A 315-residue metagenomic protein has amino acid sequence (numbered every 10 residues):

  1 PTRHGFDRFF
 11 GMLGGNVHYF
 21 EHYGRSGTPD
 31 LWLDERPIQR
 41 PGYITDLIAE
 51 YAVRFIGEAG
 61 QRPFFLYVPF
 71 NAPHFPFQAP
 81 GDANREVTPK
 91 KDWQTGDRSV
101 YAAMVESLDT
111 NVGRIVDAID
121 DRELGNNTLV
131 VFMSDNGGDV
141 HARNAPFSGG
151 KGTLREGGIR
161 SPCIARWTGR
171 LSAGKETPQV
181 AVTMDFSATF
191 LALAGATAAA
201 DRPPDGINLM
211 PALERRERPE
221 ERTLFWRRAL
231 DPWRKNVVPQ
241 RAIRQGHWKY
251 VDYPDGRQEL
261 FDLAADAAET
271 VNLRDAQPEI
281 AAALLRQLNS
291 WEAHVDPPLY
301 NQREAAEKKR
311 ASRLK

Functional and structural regions predicted by a protein language model:
P1-F64, F70-A79, T88-W93: Formylglycine-dependent
P1-G5, P76-G81, D117-R170, V182: Histidine-centered active-site microenvironments of extracellular/periplasmic hydrolases and transferases
G5-D7, G60-L66, L124-V130, R160 (+2 more regions): Loop/turn elements at helix/coil->beta-strand transitions in domains of secreted/extracellular proteins
D7-R8, M12-N16, G138-R143, S148-E156 (+6 more regions): C-terminal cap/loop subdomain of S1 sulfatases and analogous C-terminal strand-loop tails that border
D30, A52, F65-V68, F190 (+2 more regions): A short aromatic-rich beta-strand->coil structural motif
L33-P37, W93-R98, F132, R143-S148 (+3 more regions): Flexible glycine/proline-enriched surface loops and loop-helix/loop-strand junctions
A49-A59, R85-N127: A long, amphipathic alpha-helix that forms part of the scaffold/cap immediately adjacent to metal-dependent active
F64-P69, Y101, V105, V112-I115 (+5 more regions): Beta-strand elements within well-structured catalytic alpha/beta cores of enzymes that handle phosphate/sulfate esters
